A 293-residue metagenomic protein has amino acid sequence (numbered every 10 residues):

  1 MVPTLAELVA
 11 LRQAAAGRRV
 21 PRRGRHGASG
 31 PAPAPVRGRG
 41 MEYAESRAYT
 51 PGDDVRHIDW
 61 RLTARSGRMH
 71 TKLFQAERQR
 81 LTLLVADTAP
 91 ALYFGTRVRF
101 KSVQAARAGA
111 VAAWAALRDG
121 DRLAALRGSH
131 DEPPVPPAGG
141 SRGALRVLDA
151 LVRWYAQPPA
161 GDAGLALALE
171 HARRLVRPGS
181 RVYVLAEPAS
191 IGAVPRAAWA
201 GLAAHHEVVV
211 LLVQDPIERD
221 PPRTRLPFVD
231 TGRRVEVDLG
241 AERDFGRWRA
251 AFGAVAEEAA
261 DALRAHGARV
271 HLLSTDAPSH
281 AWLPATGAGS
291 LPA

Functional and structural regions predicted by a protein language model:
M1-P35, A48-D53, L62, G67 (+2 more regions): Exposed, interaction-prone extracellular/peripheral surfaces
R37-G40: A positional/architectural concept
V55-H57: N-terminal juxtadomain amphipathic helix that follows a signal peptide/anchor or precedes a small N-terminal auxiliary
